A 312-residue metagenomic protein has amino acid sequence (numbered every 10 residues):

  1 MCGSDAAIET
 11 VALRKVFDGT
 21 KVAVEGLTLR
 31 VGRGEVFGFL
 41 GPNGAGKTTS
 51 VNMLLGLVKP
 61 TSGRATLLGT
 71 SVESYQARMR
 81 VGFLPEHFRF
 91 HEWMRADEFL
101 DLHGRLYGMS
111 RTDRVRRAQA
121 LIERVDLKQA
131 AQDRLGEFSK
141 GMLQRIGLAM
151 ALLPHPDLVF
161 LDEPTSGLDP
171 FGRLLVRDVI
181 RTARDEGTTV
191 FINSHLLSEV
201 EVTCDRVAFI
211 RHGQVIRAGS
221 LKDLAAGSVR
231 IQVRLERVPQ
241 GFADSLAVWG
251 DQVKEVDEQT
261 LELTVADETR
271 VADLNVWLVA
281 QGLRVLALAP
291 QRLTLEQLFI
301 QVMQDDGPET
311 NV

Functional and structural regions predicted by a protein language model:
C2, A266-V312: C-terminal coupling/interaction segments
D5-T10, K15-R211, V215-R217: ABC transporter nucleotide-binding domains
R64, R89, V238, A266-E268: Short coil/turn segments
T70, A130, R234, V238 (+2 more regions): Structured loop/turn residues at secondary-structure junctions
Q76, A225-S228, M303: Short, flexible helix/strand-to-coil boundary loops that buttress conserved ligand/catalytic motifs in alpha/beta
V176-V265: ABC transporter nucleotide-binding domain
